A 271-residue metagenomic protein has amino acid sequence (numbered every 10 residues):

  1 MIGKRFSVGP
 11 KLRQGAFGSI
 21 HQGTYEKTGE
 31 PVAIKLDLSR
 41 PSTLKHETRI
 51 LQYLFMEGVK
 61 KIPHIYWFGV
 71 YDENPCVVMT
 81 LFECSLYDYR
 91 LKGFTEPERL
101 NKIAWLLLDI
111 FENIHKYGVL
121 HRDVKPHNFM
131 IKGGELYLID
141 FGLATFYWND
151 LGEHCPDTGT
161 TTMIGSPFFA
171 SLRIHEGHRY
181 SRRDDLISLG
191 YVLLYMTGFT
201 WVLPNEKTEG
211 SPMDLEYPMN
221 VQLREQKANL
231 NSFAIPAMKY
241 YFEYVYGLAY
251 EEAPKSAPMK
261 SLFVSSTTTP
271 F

Functional and structural regions predicted by a protein language model:
G9-G15, I20: Protein kinase glycine-rich loop
S19, G23-H46: ATP-binding glycine-rich loop module of kinase domains
H64-P75: Short beta-strand micro-motifs within the conserved protein kinase catalytic domain, predominantly in the N-lobe
F82-L91: Structural motif in protein kinase domains
I103-A104: Activation segment signature within eukaryotic-like protein kinase domains
H115-K132: Catalytic-loop of the protein kinase fold
K132-I164: Activation segment/activation loop of eukaryotic-type protein kinase catalytic domains
I174-S232: Conserved C-lobe activation region of Hanks-type protein kinase-like domains
